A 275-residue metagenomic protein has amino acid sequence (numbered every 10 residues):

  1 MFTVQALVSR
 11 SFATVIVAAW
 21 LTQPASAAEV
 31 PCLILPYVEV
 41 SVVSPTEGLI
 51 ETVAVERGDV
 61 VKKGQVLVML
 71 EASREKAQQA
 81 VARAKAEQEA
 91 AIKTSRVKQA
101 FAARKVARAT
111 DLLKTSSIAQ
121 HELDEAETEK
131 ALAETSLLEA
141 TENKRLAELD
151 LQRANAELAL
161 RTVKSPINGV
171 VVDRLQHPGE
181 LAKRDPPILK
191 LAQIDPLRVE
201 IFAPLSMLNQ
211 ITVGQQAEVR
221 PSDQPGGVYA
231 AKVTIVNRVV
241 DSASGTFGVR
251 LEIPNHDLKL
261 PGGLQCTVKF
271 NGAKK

Functional and structural regions predicted by a protein language model:
M1-A13: Bacterial N-terminal signal peptides that target proteins for export
I16-L49, A230, T234-I235, G262 (+1 more regions): N-terminal beta-strand block that forms a small beta-sandwich/beta-barrel module immediately after a flexible targeting
A25-E29, K164-P166, P221-A230: Short coil-to-beta-strand transition motifs
A28-P45, L149-P166, L191, T234-V240: Short beta-strand-turn/beta-hairpin segments enriched in glycine/proline and small hydrophobics that form edge-strand
L33, E51-A54, V60-V66, E157 (+3 more regions): Surface-exposed patches in structured soluble domains
K62-I167, L175-P178: Amphipathic alpha-helical coiled-coil/rod segments that serve as protein-protein coupling scaffolds
D173, G227-K275: Structural microfeature recognizing short secondary-structure transition sites
I194, V213-A230, L258: Low-complexity, intrinsically disordered, polar/proline/glycine/glutamine-rich protein-protein interaction regions
